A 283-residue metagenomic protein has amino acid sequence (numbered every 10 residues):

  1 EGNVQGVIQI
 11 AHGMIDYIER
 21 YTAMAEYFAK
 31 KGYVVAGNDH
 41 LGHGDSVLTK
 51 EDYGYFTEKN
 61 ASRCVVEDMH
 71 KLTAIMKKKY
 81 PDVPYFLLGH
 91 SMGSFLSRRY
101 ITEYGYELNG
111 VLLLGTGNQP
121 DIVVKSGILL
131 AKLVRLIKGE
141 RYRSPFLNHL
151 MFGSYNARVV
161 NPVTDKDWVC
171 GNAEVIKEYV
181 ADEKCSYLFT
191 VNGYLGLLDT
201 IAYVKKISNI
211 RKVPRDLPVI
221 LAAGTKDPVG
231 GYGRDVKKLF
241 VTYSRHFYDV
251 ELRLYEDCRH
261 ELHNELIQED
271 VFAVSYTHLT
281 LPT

Functional and structural regions predicted by a protein language model:
G13-D16: Active-site glycine-rich loops that stabilize anionic/oxyanionic intermediates across multiple enzyme folds
Y27-K50: Conserved alpha/beta-hydrolase
T57-K77: Alpha/beta-hydrolase active-site loop
Y80-H90: Alpha/beta-hydrolase fold nucleophile elbow
S97-K184: Alpha/beta-hydrolase-fold enzymes
L221-A223: Short beta-strand/loop motif that positions the catalytic acidic residue of the alpha/beta-hydrolase fold
H263-Y276: Post-His helix in hydrolase/transferase enzymes
T277-T283: Conserved small/polar residues in nucleotide/adenosyl-binding loops
